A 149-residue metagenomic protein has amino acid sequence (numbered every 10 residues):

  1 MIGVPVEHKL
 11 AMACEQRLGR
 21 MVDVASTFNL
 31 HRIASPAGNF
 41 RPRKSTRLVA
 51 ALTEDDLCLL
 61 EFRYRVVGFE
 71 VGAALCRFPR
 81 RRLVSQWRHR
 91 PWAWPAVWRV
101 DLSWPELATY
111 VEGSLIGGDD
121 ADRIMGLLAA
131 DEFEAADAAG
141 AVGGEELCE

Functional and structural regions predicted by a protein language model:
M1-A50: Anionic N-terminal interaction surfaces
M12-C14, S26, A51-L52, A130 (+1 more regions): Intrinsic disorder/low-complexity segments
Q16, D55, E146-L147: Intrinsic disorder/low-complexity segments enriched in polar/small residues
I33-V97: Phosphoinositide-binding peripheral membrane targeting modules
G68-E149: Acidic, Ser/Thr- and proline-rich intrinsically disordered linker/docking segments of eukaryotic scaffolds
